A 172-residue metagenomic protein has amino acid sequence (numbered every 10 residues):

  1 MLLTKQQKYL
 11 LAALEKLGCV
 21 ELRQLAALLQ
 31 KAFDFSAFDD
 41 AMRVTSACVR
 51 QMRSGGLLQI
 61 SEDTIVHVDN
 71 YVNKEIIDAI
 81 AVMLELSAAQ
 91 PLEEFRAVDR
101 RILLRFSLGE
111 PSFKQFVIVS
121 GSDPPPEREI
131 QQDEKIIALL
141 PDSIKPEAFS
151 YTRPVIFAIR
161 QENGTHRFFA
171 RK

Functional and structural regions predicted by a protein language model:
M1-A12: Short alpha-helical segments that sit at the start of domains
A12-E15, Q30: Short, locally clustered residues in the helix-turn-helix/winged-helix DNA-binding domain
L14, R23-Q24, R50-F116, G121-E127: Nucleic-acid-binding surface
C19-A37: Short acidic, hydrophobic short linear motifs in intrinsically disordered regions
F35-G55: Short amphipathic alpha-helical interaction segments
P111-I118, Q132-P141, P154-F157: Hydrophobic beta-strand segments of well-ordered beta-sheets in folded domains
S122-D123, L140-P146: Short, polar loop motifs at secondary-structure junctions
S143-K172: Domain-level recognition of nuclease-like catalytic cores that cleave nucleotide substrates
